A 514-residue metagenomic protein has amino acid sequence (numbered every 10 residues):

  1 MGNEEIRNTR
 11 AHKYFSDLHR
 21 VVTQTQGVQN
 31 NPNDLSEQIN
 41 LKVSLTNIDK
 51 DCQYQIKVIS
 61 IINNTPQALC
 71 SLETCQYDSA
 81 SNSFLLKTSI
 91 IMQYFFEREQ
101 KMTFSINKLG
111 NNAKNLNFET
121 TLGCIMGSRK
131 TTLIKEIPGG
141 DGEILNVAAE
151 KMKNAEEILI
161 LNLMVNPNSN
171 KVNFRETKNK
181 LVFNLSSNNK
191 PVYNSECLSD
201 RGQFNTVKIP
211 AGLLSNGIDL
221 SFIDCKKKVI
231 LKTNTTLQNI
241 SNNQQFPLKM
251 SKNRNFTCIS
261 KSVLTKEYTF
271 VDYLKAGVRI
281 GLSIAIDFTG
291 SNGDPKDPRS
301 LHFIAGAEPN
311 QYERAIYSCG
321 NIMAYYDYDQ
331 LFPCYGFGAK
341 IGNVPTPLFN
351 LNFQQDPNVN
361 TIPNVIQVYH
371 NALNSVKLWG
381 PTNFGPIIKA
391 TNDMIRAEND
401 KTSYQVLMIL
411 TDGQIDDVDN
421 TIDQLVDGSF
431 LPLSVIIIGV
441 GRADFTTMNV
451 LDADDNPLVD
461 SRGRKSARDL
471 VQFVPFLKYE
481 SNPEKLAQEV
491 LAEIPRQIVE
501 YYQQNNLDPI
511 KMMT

Functional and structural regions predicted by a protein language model:
H12, S16-H19, Q26-L35, N40-G142 (+4 more regions): Peripheral membrane lipid-binding modules
I259-R299, N392-I395, N399: Acidic, polar low-complexity linker/tail segments
I280-N292, K296-P357, I387, L407-I409 (+1 more regions): Von Willebrand factor
N350-N364, T447-K478: Acidic, Ser/Thr-rich peripheral helices and adjacent loops at domain boundaries
F353-T402, R442, T446: Von Willebrand factor
F384-F430: Exposed acidic/Ser/Thr-rich ligand/metal-binding surfaces
G413-L458: VWA/integrin I-like adhesion module and closely mimicked acidic/polar interface patches used
S461-M512: C-terminal helix of von Willebrand factor
